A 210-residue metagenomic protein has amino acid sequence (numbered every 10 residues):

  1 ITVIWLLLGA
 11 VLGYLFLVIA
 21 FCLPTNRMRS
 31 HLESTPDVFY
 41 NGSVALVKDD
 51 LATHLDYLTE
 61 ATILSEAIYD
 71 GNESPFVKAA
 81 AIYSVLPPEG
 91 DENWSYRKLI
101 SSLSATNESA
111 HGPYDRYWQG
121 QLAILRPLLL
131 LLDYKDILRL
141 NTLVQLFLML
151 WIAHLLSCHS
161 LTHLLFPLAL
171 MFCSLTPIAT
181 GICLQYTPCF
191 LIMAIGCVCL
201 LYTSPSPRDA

Functional and structural regions predicted by a protein language model:
I1-F21: Start-transfer (signal-anchor) and selected internal transmembrane alpha helices of multi-pass inner/ER membrane
A20-V38: Alpha-helical transmembrane signal-anchor/signal-peptide segments
Y40-Y114: Interfacial juxtamembrane loops and adjacent helix segments that form the catalytic/substrate-binding surfaces
A123-N141: Juxtamembrane segments of multi-pass membrane glycosylation machinery that transfer sugars from lipid-linked donors
W151, P188-L201: Specific aromatic-rich, kink-prone transmembrane helix
S157-F172: Transmembrane-helix signature of polytopic, membrane-embedded enzymes that assemble or transfer cell-envelope glycans
G181-C189: Short acidic/glycine- and proline-prone juxtamembrane loop motifs at membrane-interface regions of multi-pass membrane
Y202-P207: Conserved small/polar residues in nucleotide/adenosyl-binding loops
